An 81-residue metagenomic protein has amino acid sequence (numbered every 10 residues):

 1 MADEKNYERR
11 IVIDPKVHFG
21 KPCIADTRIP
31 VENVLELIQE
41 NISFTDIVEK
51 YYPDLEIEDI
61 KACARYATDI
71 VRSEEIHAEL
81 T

Functional and structural regions predicted by a protein language model:
M1-Y7, E79-T81: Intrinsically disordered, low-complexity and often Lys/Arg-enriched segments
N6-D46: A short, structured beta-strand/loop element
P30-T81: Long, charge-rich, low-complexity alpha-helical segments
